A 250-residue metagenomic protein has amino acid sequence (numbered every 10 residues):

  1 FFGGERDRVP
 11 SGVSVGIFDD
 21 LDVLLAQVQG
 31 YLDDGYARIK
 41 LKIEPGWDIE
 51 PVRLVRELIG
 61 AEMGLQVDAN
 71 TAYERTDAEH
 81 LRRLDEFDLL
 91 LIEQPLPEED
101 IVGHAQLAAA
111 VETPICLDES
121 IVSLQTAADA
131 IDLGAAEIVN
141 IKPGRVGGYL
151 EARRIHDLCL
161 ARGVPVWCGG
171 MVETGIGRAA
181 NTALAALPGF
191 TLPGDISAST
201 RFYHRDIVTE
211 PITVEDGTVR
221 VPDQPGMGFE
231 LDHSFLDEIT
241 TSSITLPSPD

Functional and structural regions predicted by a protein language model:
F1, K42, L91-P95, G170-M171: Flexible, glycine/charged-enriched surface loops at secondary-structure junctions
F1-Q66, N70-R75, E79, R83-E86 (+2 more regions): N-terminal capping/lid subdomain adjacent to the active-site entrance of alpha/beta enzymes
V15-I17, I43-W47, T71-Y73, L96-E98 (+3 more regions): Active-site-proximal loop/turn and secondary-structure-junction residues that shape catalytic pockets, frequently
D88-L91, E99-C116, I121-T218: Shared catalytic-loop signature of beta/alpha-barrel
Q94, I196, Q224: Active-site donor-binding loop signature of nucleotide-sugar glycosyltransferases
